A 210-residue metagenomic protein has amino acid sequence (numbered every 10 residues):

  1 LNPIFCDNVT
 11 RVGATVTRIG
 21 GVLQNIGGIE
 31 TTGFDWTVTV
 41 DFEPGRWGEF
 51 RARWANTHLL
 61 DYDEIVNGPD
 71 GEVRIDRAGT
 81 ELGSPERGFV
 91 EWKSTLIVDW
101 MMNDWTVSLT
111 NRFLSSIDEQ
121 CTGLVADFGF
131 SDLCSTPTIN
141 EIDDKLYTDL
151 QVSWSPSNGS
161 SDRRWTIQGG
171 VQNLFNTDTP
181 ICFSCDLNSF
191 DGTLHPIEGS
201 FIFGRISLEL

Functional and structural regions predicted by a protein language model:
L1-G123: Gram-negative outer-membrane beta-barrel transporters
T10-T17, D127-D132, G192: Extracellular/mature segments of secreted proteins
N25, T37-T39, I97-D99, Q151-S155 (+2 more regions): Outer-membrane beta-barrel architecture
E30-F34, V90-S94, D144-T148, R163 (+1 more regions): Residues that define the transmembrane beta-barrel architecture of outer-membrane proteins
G45-W47, D143-K145, S160-D162: A cross-taxa feature marking solvent-exposed loop/turn segments within ectodomains of secreted and single-pass membrane
L60-D61, N111-D127, W154-L210: C-terminal beta-signal and adjacent terminal beta-strands/loops of Gram-negative outer-membrane beta-barrel proteins
T80-R87, S135-D143, T193: Short, contiguous acidic/charged loop-to-helix segments that flank catalytic cores in large enzymes
N111, Q120-Q151: Generic long, charged, amphipathic alpha-helical segments
